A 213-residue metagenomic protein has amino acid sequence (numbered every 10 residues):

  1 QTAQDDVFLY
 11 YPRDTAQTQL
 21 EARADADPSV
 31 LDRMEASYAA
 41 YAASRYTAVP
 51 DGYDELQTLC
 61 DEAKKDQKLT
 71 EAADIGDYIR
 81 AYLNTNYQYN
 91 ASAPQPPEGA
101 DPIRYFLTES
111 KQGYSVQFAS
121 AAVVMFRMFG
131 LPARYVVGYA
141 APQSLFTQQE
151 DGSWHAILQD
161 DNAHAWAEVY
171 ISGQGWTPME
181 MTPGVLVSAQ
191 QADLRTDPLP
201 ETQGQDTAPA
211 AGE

Functional and structural regions predicted by a protein language model:
Q1-E109: Acidic low-complexity segments
T18-L20, D77, G113, A165 (+1 more regions): Active-site-proximal helix/loop capping residues that flank conserved catalytic or ligand/cofactor
I79, T207-E213: Gram-positive cell-envelope targeting signals
G99, L107-Y114, F118, Q159: Secondary-structure capping and boundary motifs in well-ordered enzyme cores
V116-D206: Hydrophobic/aromatic-rich core segments of domains that either
